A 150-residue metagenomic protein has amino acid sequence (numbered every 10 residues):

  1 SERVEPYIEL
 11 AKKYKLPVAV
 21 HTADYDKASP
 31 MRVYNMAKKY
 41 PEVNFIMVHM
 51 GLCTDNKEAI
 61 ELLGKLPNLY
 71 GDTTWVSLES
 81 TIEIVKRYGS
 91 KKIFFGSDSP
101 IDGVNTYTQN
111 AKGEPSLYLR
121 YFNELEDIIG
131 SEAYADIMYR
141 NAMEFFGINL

Functional and structural regions predicted by a protein language model:
S1-E58: Divalent metal-binding pocket/active-site signature
N44, G51-L150: H/E-rich (His + Asp/Glu) clusters that bind or coordinate divalent metals
